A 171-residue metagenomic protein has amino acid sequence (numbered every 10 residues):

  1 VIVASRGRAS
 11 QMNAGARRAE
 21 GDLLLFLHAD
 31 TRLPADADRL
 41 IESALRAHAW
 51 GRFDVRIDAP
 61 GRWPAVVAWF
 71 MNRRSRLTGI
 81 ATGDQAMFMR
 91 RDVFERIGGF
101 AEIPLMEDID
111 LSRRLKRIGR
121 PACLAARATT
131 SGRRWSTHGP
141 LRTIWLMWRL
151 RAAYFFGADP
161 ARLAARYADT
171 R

Functional and structural regions predicted by a protein language model:
V1-R18: Conserved donor nucleotide-binding strand/loop of the catalytic core
E20-G21, D84-I97: Conserved nucleotide-sugar donor-binding and metal-coordinating catalytic region shared by glycosyltransferases
L24: Short aromatic/hydrophobic "clamp" motif used to bind/position activated sugar donors
H28-D36: The conserved acidic donor/metal-binding loop of glycosyltransferases
A35-W63: Conserved donor NDP-sugar-binding/catalytic core segment of glycosyltransferases
I80-M89, P121, A128-T129: Short glycine- and hydrophobic/aromatic-rich loop-to-beta-strand nucleating segment in the catalytic cores
L105-L111: Acidic donor-binding loop at a coil-to-helix junction in glycosyltransferase catalytic cores that engages
R113-R171: Hydrophobic helical membrane-anchoring modules
